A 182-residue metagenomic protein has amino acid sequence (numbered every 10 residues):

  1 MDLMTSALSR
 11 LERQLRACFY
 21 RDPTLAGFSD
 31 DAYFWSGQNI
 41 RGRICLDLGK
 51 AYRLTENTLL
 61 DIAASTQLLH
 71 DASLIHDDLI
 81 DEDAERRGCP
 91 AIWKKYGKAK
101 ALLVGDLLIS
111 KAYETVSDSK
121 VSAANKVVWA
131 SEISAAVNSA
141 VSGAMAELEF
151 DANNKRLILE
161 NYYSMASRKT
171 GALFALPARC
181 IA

Functional and structural regions predicted by a protein language model:
M1-Q14: N-terminal leader/targeting segments and the immediately adjacent pre-domain N-terminus
S9, R16-A182: Mg2+-dependent prenyl diphosphate-binding active-site environment of isoprenoid biosynthetic enzymes
